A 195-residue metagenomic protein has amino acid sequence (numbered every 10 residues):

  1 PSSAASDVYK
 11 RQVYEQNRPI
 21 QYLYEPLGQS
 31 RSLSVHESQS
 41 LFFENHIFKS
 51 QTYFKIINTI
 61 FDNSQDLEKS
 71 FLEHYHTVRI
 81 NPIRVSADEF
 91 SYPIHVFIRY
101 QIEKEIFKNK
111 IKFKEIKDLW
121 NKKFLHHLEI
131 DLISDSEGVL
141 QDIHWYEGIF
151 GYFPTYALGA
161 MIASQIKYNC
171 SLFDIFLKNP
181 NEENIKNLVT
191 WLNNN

Functional and structural regions predicted by a protein language model:
P1-A5, Y9: Single conserved hydrophobic/aromatic residue that forms the stacking wall/gate of nucleotide- or nucleobase-binding
K10, I60-N81, V85-Y100, E129-I133: All-alpha helical catalytic cores of prenyl diphosphate-utilizing isoprenoid enzymes
K10-Q21: Catalytic Zn2+-binding segment of zinc metalloproteases
I20-E25, Q29, V78-R84, G138-G148: Acidic/His metal-coordination segments adjacent to aromatic residues that form catalytic metal sites in metalloenzymes
P26-L33, Q65, R84, D88 (+6 more regions): Hydrophobic alpha-helical scaffolding
P26-L67: Post-HExxH zinc-binding segment in Zn-dependent metallohydrolases
V96, Y100-N195: C-terminal, non-catalytic "cap/extension" segments appended to globular domains
